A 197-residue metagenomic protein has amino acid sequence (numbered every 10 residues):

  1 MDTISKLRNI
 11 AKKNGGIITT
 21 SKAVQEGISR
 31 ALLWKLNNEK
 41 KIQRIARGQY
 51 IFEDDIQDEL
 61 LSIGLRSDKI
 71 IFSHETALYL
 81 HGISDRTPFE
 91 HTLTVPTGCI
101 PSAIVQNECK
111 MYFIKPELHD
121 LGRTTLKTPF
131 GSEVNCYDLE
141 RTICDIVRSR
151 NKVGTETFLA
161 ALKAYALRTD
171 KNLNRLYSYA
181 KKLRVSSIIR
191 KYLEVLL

Functional and structural regions predicted by a protein language model:
D2-N9, I28-A31: N-terminal amphipathic/basic helix or basic patch
T3-K6, G16-K22, N37, Q49-L197: Nucleic-acid-binding surface
S5-N14, I42: Basic, Lys/Arg-rich alpha-helical nucleic-acid-recognition elements, primarily the DNA-binding modules of transcription
A11, V24-Q25: Residues that cap or flank secondary-structure elements
Q25-N38: Short amphipathic alpha-helical interaction segments
K40-A46: A short, conserved structural fragment
